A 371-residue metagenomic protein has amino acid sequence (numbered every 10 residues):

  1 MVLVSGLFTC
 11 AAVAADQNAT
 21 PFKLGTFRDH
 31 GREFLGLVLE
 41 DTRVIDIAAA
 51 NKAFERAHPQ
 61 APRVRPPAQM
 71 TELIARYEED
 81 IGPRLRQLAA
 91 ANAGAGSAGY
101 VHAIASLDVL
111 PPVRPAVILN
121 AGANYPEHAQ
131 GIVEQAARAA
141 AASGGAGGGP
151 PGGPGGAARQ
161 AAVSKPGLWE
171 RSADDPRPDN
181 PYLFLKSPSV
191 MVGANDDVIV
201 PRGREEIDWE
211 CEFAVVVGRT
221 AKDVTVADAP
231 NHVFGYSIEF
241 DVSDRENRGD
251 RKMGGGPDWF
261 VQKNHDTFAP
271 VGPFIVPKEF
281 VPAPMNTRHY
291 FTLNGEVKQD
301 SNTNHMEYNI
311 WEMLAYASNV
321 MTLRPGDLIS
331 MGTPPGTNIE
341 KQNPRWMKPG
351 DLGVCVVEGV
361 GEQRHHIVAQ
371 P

Functional and structural regions predicted by a protein language model:
M1-T9: Bacterial N-terminal signal peptides
A11-A15: Boundary at the C-terminal end of the N-terminal hydrophobic targeting segment
D16-F27, E55, P59-V297, V368-Q370: Active-site microenvironments in enzyme catalytic cores
D16-F34, V38-A53, D266-P273, N304 (+2 more regions): Charged, cofactor-coupling segments
P188-M191, Q262, D300-Y308, L323-P334: Short, basic/aromatic beta-hairpin or loop at an interaction surface
M285-T303, A317-P325: Short beta-strand/loop turn elements enriched in aromatics
N309-M347: A conserved acidic, glycine/proline-rich C-terminal tail/linker
